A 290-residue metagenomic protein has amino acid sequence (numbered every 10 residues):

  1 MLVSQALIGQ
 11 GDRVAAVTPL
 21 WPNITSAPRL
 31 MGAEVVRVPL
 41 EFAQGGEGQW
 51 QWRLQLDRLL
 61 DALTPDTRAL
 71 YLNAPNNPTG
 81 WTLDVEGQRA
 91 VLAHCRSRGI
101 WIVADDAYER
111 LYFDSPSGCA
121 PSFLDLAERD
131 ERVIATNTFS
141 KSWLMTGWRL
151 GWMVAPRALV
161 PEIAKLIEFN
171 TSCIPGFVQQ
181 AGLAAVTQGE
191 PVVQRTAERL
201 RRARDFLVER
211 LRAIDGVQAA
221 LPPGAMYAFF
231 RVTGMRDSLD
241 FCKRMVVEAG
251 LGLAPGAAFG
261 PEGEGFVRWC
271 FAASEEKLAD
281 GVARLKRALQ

Functional and structural regions predicted by a protein language model:
M1-Q290: PLP-dependent class I/II
